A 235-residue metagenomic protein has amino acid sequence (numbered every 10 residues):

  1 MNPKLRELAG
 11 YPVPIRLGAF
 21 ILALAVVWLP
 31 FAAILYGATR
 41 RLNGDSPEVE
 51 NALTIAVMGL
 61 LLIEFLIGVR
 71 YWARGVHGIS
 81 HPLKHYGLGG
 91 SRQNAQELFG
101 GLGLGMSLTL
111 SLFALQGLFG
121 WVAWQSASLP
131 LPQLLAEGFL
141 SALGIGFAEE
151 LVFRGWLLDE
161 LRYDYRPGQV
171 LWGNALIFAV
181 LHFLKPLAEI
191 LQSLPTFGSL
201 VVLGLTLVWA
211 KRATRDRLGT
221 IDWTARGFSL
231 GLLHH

Functional and structural regions predicted by a protein language model:
M1-G90: N-terminal, membrane-interfacial amphipathic/helix-forming hydrophobic leader that caps and precedes the first
G18-L22, I55-A56, L98-G103, L135-A136 (+4 more regions): Hydrophobic alpha-helical transmembrane segments
A25-P30, T109-L115, A175-K185, R226-H235: Aromatic-anchored segments of alpha-helical transmembrane domains
A38-I55, G78-V152, L158-R166, L187-I190: Juxtamembrane helix-loop-helix connectors linking adjacent transmembrane helices in multi-pass membrane enzymes
A56-E64, L135-F139, A148, F197-V202: Membrane-embedded alpha-helical segments of multi-pass membrane proteins, especially the transmembrane helices
A142, G146, R166-F183, V201: Small-polar-interrupted transmembrane alpha-helices in polytopic inner-membrane proteins
A148-G173, W209-G219: Membrane-interface helix/loop boundary segments of multi-pass membrane proteins
L194-H235: Functionally important transmembrane alpha-helices
